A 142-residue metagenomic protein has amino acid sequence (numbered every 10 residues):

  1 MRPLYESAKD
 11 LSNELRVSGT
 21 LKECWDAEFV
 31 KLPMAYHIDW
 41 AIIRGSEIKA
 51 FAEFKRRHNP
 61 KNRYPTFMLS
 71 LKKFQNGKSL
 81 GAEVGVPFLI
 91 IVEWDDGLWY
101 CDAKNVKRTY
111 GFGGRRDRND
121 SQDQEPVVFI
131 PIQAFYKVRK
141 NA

Functional and structural regions predicted by a protein language model:
M1-M34: Acidic-basic catalytic patches of nuclease active cores, encompassing PD-(D/E)XK and other metal-cofactor nuclease
A8, Y64, E83, L89 (+2 more regions): N-terminal targeting/trafficking signals and adjacent low-complexity tails
K31, F51, L89-E93: A structural signal for short, well-ordered beta-strand segments and their strand-loop junctions that often border
M34-I38, D96-L98: Short acidic/glycine-enriched loop/turn segments that link adjacent beta-strands
W40-I42, S46-P60: Conserved catalytic cores of phosphodiester-cleaving nucleases, focusing on short active-site segments
R57-L80: Mg2+/Mn2+-dependent nuclease catalytic core
S79-V106: Nucleic-acid nuclease catalytic cores
W99-A142: Intrinsically disordered, low-complexity terminal regions enriched in charged/polar residues
